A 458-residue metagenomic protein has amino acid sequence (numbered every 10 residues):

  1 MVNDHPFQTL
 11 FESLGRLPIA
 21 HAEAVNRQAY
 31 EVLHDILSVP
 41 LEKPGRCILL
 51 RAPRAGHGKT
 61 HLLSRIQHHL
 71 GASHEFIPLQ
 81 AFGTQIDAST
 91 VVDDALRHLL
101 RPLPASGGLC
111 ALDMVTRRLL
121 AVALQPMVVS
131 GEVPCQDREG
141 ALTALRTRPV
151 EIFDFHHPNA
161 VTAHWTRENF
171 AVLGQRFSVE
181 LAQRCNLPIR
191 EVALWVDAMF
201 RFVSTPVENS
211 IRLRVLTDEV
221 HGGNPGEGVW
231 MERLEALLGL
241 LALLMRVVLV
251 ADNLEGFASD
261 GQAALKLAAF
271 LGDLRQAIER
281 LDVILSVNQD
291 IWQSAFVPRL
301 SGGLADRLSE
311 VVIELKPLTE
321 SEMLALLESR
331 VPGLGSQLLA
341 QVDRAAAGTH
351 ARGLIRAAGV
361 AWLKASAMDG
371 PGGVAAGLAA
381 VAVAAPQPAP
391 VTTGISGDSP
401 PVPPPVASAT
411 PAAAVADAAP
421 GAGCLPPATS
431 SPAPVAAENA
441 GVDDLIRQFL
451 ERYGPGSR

Functional and structural regions predicted by a protein language model:
M1-R46, G397: A short, basic N-terminal segment
G45-L49, P53-A242, P371, A384-G441 (+2 more regions): P-loop NTPase nucleotide-binding core
R246-V250, Q262-A263, L274-L300: Sensor-1/coupling segment of RecA-like P-loop NTPase cores
E255-A258: Catalytic acidic motif of RecA-like/P-loop NTPases
P298-K316: A short helix-turn-beta junction within AAA+ P-loop NTPase domains corresponding to the substrate/partner-engaging
E314-A340: Conserved small helical "lid"/interfacial subdomain of P-loop NTPases
A347-W362: The conserved phosphate-sensing helix
A365-P386: Conserved C-terminal helix/linker of AAA+ ATPases
